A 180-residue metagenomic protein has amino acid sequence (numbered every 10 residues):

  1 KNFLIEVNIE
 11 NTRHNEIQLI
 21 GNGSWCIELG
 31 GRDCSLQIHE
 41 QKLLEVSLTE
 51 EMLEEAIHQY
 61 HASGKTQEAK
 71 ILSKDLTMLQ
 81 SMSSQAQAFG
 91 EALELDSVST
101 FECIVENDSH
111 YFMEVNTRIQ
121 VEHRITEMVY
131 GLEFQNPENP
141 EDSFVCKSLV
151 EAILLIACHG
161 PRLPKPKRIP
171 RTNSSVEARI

Functional and structural regions predicted by a protein language model:
K1-I180: ATP-dependent carboxylate activation and anion-phosphoryl transfer catalytic cores that bind Mg-ATP to form
